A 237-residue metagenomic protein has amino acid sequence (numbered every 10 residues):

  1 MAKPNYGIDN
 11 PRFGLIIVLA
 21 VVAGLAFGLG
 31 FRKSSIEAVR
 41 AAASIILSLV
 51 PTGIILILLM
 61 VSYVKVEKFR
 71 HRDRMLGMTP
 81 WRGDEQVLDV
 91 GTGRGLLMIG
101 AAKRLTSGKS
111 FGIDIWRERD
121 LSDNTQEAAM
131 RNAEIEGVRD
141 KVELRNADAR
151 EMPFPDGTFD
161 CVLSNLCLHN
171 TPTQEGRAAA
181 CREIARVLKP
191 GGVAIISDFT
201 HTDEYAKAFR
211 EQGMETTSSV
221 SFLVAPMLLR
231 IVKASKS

Functional and structural regions predicted by a protein language model:
A2-V18, R40-A43, T52-L76: Class I SAM-dependent methyltransferase Rossmann-like catalytic core, especially the SAM/SAH-binding loop
R82-E85, R150-V162: A short acidic, Gly/Pro-enriched loop at the edge of an enzyme's catalytic core that lines a small-molecule cofactor
G83-G93, F111: Conserved class I S-adenosyl-L-methionine
R94-T106: Conserved SAM-binding loop of SAM-dependent methyltransferases across substrates and taxa, primarily the Class I
L105, T171-P172, L188-P190: Helix-to-beta-strand junctions that scaffold the AdoMet/dcAdoMet cofactor pocket in Class I SAM-dependent enzymes
R177-P190: A short glycine-rich, Lys/Arg-flanked "PGG" loop and its adjoining helix->strand segment in the class I
G191-D198: Conserved beta-strand signature within the Rossmann-like core of class I S-adenosyl-L-methionine
Q212-S237: Core SAM-dependent methyltransferase catalytic element
